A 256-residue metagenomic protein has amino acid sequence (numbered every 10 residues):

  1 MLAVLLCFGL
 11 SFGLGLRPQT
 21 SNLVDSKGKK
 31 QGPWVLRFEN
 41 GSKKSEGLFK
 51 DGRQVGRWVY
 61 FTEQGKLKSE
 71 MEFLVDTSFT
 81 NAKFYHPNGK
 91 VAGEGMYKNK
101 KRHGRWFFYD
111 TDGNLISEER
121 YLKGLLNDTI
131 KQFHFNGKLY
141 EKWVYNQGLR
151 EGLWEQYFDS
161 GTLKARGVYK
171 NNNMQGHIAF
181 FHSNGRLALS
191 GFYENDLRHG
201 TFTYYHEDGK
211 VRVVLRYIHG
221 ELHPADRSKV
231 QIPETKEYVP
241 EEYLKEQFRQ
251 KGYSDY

Functional and structural regions predicted by a protein language model:
M1-S21: Bacterial Sec-dependent N-terminal signal peptides
L14-Y256: Glycine/tyrosine- and acidic-biased, solvent-exposed loop/turn segments at the edges of beta-strands
